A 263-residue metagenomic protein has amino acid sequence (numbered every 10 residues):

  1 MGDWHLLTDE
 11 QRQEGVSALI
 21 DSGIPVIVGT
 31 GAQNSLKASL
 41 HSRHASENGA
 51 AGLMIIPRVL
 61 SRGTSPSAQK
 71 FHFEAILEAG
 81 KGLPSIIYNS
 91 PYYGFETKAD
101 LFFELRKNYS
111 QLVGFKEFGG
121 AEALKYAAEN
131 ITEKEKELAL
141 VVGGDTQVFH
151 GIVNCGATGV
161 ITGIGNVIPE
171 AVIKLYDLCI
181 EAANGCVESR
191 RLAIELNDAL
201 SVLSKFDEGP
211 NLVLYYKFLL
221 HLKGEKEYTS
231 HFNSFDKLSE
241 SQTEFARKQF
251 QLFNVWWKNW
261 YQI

Functional and structural regions predicted by a protein language model:
M1-E96, E104, W260: Active-site beta->alpha loop and helix N-cap motifs at the rims of alpha/beta catalytic domains
D3, V148, H231-S234: Glycine-rich, flexible loop/turn motifs
R12, V16, A38, F73 (+4 more regions): A general structural signal for well-ordered alpha-helical segments in protein cores
E14, A18, F71, A75 (+5 more regions): A non-catalytic, amphipathic alpha-helix used as a structural packing/dimerization or gating element in enzyme scaffolds
L77-K81, P91-P210: Catalytic alpha/beta core domains of metabolic enzymes, predominantly
D207-I263: C-terminal extensions of enzymes
